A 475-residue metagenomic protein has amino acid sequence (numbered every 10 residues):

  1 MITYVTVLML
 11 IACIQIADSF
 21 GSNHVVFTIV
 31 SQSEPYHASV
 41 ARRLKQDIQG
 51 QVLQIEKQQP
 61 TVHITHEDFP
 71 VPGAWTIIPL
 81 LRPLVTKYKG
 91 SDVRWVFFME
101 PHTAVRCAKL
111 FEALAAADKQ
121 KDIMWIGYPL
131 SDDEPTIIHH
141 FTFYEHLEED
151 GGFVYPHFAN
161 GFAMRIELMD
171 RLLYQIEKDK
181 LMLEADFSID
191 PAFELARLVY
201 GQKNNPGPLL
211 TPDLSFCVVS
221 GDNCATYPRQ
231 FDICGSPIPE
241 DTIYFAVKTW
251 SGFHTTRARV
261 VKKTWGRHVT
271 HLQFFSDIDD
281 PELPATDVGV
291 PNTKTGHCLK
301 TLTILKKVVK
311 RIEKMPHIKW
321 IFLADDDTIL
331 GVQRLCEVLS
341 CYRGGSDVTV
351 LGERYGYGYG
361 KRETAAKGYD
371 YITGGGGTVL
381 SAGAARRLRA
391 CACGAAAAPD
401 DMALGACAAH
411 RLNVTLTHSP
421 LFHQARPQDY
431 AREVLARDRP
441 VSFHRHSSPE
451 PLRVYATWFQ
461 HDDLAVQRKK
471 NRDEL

Functional and structural regions predicted by a protein language model:
I2-L475: Secretory-pathway lumenal glyco-enzymes, predominantly type II signal-anchor Golgi glycosyltransferases
